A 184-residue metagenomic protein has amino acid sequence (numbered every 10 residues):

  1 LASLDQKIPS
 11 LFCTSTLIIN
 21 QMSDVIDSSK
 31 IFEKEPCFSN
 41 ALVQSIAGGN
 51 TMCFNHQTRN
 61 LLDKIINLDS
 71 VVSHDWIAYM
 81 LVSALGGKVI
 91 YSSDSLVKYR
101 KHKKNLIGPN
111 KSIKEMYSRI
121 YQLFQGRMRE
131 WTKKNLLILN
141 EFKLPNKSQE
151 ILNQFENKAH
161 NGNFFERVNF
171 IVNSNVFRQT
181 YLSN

Functional and structural regions predicted by a protein language model:
L1-K111: Nucleotide-sugar donor-binding/catalytic module of glycosyltransferases that assemble extracellular/cell-envelope
V71, I77, R100-N184: C-terminal subregions of glycosyltransferases and related glycan-biosynthesis enzymes
